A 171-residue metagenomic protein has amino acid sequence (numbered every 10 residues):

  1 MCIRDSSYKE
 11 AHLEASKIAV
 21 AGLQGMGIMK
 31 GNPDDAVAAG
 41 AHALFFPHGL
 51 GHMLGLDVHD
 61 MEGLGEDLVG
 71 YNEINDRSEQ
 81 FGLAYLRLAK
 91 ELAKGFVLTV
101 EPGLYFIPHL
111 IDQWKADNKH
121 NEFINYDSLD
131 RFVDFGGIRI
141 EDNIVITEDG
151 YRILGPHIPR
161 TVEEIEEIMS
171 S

Functional and structural regions predicted by a protein language model:
R4-S171: Active-site neighborhoods and metal-handling regions in enzymes and metal-associated proteins
